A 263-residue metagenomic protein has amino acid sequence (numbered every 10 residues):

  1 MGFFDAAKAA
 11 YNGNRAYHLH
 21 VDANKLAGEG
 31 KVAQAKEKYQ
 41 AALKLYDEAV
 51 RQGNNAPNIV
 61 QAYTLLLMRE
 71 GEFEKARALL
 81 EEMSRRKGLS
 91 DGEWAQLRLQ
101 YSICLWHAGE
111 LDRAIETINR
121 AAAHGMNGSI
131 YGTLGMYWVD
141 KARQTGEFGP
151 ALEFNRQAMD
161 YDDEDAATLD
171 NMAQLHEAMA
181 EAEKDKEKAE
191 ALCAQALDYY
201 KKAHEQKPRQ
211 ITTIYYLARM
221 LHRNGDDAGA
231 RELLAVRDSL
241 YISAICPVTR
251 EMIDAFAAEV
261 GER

Functional and structural regions predicted by a protein language model:
K8-Q52, A62, L66-R69, Q100-I103: Alpha-helical segment of the N-proximal tetratricopeptide repeat
R15, D22, E29, A62-Y63 (+6 more regions): Structural register within alpha-helical repeat arrays
A23-N24, G28-G30, D91, V139-T145 (+3 more regions): Short coil/turn linking the two alpha-helices of tandem helical-hairpin repeats
D47, N54, G88, G92 (+4 more regions): Short coil turns that delineate tetratricopeptide repeat
I59, E93, L97, I130-Y131 (+3 more regions): TPR alpha-solenoid repeat register
E153, A191-Y199, A203, I211 (+1 more regions): TPR/TPR-like (Sel1-like) alpha-helical repeat modules
